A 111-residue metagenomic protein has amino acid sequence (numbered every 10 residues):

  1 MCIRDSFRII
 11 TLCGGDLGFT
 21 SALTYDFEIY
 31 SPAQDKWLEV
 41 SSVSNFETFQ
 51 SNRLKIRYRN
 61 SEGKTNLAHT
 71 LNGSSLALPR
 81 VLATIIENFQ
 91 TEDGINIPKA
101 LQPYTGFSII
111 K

Functional and structural regions predicted by a protein language model:
M1-I3: Short, small-residue-biased leader/transition segments that mark boundaries at the very start of proteins
F7-Q90, Q102-P103: A translation/RNA-centric and nucleic-acid-associated enzymatic feature enriched in Class II aminoacyl-tRNA synthetases
A100-L101, F107-K111: C-terminal domain-tail junction helix/linker
